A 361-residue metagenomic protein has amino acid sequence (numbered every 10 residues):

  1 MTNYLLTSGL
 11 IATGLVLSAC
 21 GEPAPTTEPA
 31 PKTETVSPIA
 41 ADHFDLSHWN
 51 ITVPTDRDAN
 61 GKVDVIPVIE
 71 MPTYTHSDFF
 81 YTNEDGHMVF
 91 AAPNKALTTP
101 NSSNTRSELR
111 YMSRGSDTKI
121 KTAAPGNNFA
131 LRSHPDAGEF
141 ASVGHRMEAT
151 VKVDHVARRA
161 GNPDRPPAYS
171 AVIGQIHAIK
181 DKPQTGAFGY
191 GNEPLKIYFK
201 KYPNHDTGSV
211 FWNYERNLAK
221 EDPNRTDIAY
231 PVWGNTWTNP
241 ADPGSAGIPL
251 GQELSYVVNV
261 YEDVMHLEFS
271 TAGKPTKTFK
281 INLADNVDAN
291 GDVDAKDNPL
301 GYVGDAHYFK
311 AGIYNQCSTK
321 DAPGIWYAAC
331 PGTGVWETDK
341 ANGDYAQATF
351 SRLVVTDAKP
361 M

Functional and structural regions predicted by a protein language model:
M1-G9: Bacterial N-terminal signal peptides that target proteins for export
L17-A19: C-terminal motif of bacterial Sec signal peptides marking the signal peptidase cleavage site
G21-P23: Bacterial signal peptide processing site
S37-N60, G144, R158-N162, G247-P249 (+1 more regions): Ligand-recognition surfaces built from glycine- and aromatic
A59-N83: Extracellular glycan-recognition surfaces and repeat-rich motifs
F80-A219: Secretory/extracellular carbohydrate-interaction modules and structurally similar beta-sandwich "look-alikes"
M147-A149, Q252-V260, M265-F269: Short tryptophan-centered beta-strand motifs in secreted/extracellular beta-sheet-rich domains of glycan-recognition
E215-S255: Short, aromatic/His-centered strand-loop micro-motif at the edge of beta-sheets
